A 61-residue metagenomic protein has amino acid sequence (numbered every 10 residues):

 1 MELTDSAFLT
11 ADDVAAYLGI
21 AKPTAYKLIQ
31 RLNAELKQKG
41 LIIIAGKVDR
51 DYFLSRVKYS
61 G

Functional and structural regions predicted by a protein language model:
M1, S60-G61: Short intrinsically disordered terminal tails
E2-P23: Polyanion-binding surface elements
I20-L54, Y59-S60: Major-groove DNA-recognition helix of helix-turn-helix-type DNA-binding domains
